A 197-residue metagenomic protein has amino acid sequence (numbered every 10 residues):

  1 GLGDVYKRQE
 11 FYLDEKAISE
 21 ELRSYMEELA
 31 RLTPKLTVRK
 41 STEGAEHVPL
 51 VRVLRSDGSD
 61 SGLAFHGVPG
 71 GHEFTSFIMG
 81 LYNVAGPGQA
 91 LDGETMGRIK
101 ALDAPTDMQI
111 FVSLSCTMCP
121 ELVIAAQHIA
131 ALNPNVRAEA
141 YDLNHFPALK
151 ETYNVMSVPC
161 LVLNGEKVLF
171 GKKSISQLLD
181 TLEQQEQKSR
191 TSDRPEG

Functional and structural regions predicted by a protein language model:
G1-Y6: Short, small-residue-biased leader/transition segments that mark boundaries at the very start of proteins
K7-Y12, A104-L114: Short active-site neighborhood of thiol/selenol oxidoreductases, capturing the structured segment around
D14, P34-A45, P134-A148: Thiol-based oxidoreductase modules, predominantly thioredoxin-like and allied folds used for disulfide exchange
S19-A30, P120-L132: Typically the conserved alpha-helix immediately C-terminal to a functionally engaged Cys/Sec in thioredoxin-like
E43-L63, P147-N164: Structural micro-motif
R55-P87, V162-G197: Non-catalytic, surface beta->alpha helical segment in thiol-disulfide oxidoreductase systems
P87-L102, D193-P195: Long, charged amphipathic helices and adjacent flexible linkers at domain junctions
C116-C119, L161: The canonical Cys-X-X-Cys-His
